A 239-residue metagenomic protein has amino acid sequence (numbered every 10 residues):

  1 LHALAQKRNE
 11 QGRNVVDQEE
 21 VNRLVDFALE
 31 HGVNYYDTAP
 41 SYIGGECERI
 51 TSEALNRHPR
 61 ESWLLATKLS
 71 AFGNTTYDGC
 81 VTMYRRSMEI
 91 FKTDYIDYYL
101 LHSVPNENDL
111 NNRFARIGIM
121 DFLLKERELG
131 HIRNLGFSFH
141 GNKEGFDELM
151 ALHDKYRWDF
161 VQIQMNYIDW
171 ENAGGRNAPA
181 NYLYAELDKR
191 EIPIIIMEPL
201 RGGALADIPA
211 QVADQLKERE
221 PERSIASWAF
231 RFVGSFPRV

Functional and structural regions predicted by a protein language model:
L1-E19, K68-G79, E107-N112, H140-K143 (+1 more regions): Active-site mouth loops of central-metabolism enzymes
L1-W63, F122, E128: N-terminal binding-site loop/beta-alpha segment at the start of enzyme catalytic domains that lines or forms
N14-A28, T76-K92, K143-L152, I225-F232: Short, acidic/polar
A28, Y36, T51, L65 (+7 more regions): Conserved, mostly hydrophobic/aromatic
L29-E30, S52-S62, R85-D94, K125-R127 (+2 more regions): Acidic (Asp/Glu)-rich catalytic clusters
E61-G73, Y99-H102, I163-M165: A short, structured active-site edge motif that brings together acidic residues
M88-N111: Active-site groove signature of glycoside hydrolases
V104-V239: Beta/alpha (TIM)-barrel catalytic core signal, keyed to glycine-rich beta->alpha loops juxtaposed to Asp/Glu that bind
